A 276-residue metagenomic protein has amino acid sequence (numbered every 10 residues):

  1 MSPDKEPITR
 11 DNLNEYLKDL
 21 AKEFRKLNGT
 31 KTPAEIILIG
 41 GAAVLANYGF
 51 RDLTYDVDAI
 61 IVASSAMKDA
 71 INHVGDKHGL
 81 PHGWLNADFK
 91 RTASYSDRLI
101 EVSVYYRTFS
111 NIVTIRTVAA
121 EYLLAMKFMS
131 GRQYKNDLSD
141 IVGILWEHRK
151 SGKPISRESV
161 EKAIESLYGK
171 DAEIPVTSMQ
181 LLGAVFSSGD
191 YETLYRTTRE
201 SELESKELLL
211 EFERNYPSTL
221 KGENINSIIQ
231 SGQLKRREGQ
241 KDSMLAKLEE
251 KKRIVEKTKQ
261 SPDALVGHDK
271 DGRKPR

Functional and structural regions predicted by a protein language model:
M1-R276: Compositionally biased terminal segments of proteins
